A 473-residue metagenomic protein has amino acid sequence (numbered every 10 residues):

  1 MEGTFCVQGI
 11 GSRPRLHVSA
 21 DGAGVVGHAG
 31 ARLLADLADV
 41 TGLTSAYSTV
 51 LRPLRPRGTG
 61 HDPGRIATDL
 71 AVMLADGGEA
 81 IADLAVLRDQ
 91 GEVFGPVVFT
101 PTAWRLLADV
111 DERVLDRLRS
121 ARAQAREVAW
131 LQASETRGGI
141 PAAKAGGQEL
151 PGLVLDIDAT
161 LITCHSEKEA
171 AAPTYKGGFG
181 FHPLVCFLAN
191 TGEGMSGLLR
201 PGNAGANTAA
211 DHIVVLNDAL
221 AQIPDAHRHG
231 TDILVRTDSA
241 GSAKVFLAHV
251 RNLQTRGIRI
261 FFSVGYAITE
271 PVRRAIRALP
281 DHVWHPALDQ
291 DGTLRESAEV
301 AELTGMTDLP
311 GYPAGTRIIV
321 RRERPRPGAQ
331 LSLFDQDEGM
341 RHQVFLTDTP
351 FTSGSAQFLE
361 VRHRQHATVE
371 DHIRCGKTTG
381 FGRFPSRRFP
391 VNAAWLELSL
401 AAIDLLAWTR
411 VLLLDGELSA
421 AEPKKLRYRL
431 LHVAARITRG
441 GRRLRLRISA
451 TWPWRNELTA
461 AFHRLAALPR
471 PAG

Functional and structural regions predicted by a protein language model:
M1-F179, V185-G205, A210-R228, L253-R256 (+2 more regions): Dynamic "connector" segments at or just before major functional cores
E2-S19, R259-G380, A460-G473: An anionic, glycine-rich sequence signature occurring as long contiguous blocks
L37, L84, A356-T409: Short amphipathic alpha-helical "interface-anchor" segments enriched in bulky aromatics
G152-D156, D232-L234, R259-S263: Structural preference for beta-strand elements that scaffold enzyme active sites
D158, T231-S242: Acidic/histidine-rich, metal-coordinating catalytic segments
L247-R259: Short, surface-exposed basic-aromatic patches at helix termini and helix-loop junctions that form
G382-L458: Basic, amphipathic alpha-helical segments enriched in Lys/Arg and hydrophobic/aromatic residues
